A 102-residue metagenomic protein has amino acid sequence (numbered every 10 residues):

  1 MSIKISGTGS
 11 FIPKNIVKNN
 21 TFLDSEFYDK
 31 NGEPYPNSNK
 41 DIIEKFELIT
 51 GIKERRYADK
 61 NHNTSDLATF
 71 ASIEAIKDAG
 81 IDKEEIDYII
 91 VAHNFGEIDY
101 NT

Functional and structural regions predicted by a protein language model:
M1-I90: Conserved "HGTGT" condensation-loop signature of ketosynthase/thiolase-family condensing enzymes that catalyze
F95-T102: Short Gly/Thr/Asp-enriched flexible loops that form oxyanion-binding sites at enzyme active sites
